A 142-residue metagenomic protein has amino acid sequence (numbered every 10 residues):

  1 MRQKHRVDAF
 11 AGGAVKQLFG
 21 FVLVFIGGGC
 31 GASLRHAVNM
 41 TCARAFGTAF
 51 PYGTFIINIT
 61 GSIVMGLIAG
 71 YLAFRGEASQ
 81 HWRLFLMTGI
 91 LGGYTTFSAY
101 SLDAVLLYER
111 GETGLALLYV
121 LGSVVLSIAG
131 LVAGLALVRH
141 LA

Functional and structural regions predicted by a protein language model:
R2-A142: Membrane-interface helix-loop junctions in multi-pass transporters/channels
